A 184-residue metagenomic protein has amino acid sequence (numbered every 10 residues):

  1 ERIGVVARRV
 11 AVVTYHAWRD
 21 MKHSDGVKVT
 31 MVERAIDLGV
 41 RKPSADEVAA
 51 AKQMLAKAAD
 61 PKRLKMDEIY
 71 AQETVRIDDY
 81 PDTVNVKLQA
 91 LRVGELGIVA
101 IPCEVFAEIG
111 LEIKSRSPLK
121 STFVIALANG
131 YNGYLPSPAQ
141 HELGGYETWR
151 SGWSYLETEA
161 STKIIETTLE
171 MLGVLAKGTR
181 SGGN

Functional and structural regions predicted by a protein language model:
E1-N184: Non-catalytic substrate/cofactor recognition surfaces at enzyme active-site rims
